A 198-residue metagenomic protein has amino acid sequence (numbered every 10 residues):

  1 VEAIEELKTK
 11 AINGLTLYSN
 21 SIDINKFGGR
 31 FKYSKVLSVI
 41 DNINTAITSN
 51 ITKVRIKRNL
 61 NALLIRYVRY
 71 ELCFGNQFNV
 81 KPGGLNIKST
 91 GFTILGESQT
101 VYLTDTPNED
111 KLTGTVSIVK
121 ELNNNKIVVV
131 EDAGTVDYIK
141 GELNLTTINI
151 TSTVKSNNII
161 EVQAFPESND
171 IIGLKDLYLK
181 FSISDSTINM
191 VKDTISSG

Functional and structural regions predicted by a protein language model:
V1-E71, T146, I195-G198: Acidic, low-complexity glycine/serine/threonine-rich segments
A11-G14, L72-G75, K180-S184: Short, low-complexity, polar/charged sequence segments that are solvent-exposed and flexible
T16-S19, Q77-K81, S186-M190: Glycine-rich loops and low-complexity Gly/Arg-rich segments that provide flexible linkers or classic glycine-based
S38, I51-V54, R66-S98: Acidic, glycine/GT-rich loop-and beta-edge segments that sit at the periphery of enzyme/chaperone cores
A46-T48, L64, D110, V128 (+1 more regions): A generic structural signal for short, solvent-exposed coil/turn residues that cap or connect secondary-structure
L63, V80-K81, S168-G173: Short, surface-exposed beta-strand/loop "edge" segments at domain boundaries and coil↔beta transitions
G83-V129: Structural flexibility/helix-modulation signal
L112-G114, N123-G198: Surface-exposed interaction regions enriched in Ser/Thr/Asp/Glu that occur as long low-complexity tracts or repetitive
